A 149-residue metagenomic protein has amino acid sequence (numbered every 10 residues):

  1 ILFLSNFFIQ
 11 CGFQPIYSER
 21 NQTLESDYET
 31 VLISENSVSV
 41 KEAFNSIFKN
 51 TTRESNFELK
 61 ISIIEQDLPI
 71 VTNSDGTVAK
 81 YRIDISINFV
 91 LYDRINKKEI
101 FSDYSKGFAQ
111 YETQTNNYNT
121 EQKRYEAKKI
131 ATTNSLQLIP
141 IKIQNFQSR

Functional and structural regions predicted by a protein language model:
S5-Y28: Bacterial Sec signal peptide processing site at the extreme N-terminus
Y17-E19, V38, P69: Acidic, polar-rich low-complexity tracts and alpha-helical solenoid repeat scaffolds
N21-K41: Post-signal peptide N-terminal segment of mature Sec-exported envelope proteins
A43, I47, T51, L138-R149: Structured segments of extracytoplasmic/periplasmic soluble domains in secreted or envelope-associated proteins
N45-S46, S55-S102, F108-E126, Q137: Surface-exposed short loop/turn segments
Q122-Q147: Short, well-ordered alpha-helical segments
